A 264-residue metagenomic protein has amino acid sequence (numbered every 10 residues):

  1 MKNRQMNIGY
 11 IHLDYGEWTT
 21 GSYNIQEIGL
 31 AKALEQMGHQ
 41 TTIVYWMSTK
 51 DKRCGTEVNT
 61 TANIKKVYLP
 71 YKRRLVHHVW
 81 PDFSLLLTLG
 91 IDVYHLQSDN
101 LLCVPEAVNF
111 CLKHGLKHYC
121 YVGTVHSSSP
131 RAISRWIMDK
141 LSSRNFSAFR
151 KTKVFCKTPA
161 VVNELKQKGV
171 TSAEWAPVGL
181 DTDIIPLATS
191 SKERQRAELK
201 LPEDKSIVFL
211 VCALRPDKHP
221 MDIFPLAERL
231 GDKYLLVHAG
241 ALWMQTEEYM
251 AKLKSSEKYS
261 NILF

Functional and structural regions predicted by a protein language model:
M1-K52, A62, E228: N-terminal subdomain of nucleotide-sugar transferases
G9, P202-K218, F224-E228, V237-H238: Conserved donor-binding/catalytic core segment of Leloir-type glycosyltransferases
G29, N109-K113, W136-V154, L253: Membrane-proximal helix-turn-helix segments that form the acceptor-binding/catalytic region of lipid-linked
M47-K50, L180, V211, L235-M250: Glycosyltransferase donor-sugar binding loop
L102, L116-W136, T152, L242: A short, histidine- and acid-enriched strand-loop-helix "catalytic/donor-clamping" loop that lines the nucleotide-sugar
R135, S143-S191: Donor nucleotide-sugar binding/catalytic pocket of nucleotide-sugar-dependent glycosyltransferases
P186-L201, A251: A short helix/loop element that forms part of the nucleotide-sugar donor recognition site in Leloir-type
E248-F264: Nucleotide-activated donor-binding/catalytic signature segment of Leloir-type glycosyltransferases, i.e., the conserved
